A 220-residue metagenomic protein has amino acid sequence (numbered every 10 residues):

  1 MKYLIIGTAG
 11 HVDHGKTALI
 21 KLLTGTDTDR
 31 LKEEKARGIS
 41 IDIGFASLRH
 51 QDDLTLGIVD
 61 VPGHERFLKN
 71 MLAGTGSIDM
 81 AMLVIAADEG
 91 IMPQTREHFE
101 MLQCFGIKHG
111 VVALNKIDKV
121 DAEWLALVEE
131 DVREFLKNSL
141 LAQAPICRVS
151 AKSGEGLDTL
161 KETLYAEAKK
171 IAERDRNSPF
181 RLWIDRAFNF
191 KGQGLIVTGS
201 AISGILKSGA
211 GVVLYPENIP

Functional and structural regions predicted by a protein language model:
M1-I58: Conserved G1/Walker A P-loop phosphate-binding module
I6-G10, H14-L22, R66-L72, A86 (+2 more regions): P-loop/Walker A NTP-binding module and the surrounding RecA-like catalytic core of P-loop NTPases
D13, L19, G38, D60 (+9 more regions): Residue-level signature of catalytic and energy-coupling elements of molecular machines, predominantly ATP/GTP-dependent
H14, P62, E155: ATP-binding Walker
L19-L22, Q94-M101, L127-F135, T159-E167: Alpha-helical scaffold elements adjacent to nucleotide-binding pockets in ATP/GTP-utilizing enzyme cores
L54-T55, V61-R66, G76-F99, Q103-L127: Conserved Switch II/interswitch segment of TRAFAC-class P-loop GTPases
E134-P220: Conserved catalytic-core segments of large NTP-driven translation/proteostasis enzymes
